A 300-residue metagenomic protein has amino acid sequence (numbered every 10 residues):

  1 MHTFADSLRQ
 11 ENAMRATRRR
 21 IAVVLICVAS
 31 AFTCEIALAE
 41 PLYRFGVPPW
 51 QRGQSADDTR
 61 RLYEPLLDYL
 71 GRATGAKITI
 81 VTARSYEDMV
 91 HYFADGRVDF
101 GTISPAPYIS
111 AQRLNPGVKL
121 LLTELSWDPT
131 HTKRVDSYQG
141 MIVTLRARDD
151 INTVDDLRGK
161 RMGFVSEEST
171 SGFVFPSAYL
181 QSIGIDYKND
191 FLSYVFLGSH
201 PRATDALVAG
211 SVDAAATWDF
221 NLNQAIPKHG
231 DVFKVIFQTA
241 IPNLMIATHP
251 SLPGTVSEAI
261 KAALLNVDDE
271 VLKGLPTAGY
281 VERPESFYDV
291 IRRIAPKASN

Functional and structural regions predicted by a protein language model:
H2-R18, V23-D88, P105, G274-N300: N-terminal hydrophobic or amphipathic helices and topogenic motifs
E40, D58, G75, D95-V98 (+4 more regions): Extracytoplasmic
R44, P48-W50, T123-Q139, P227-L264 (+3 more regions): Periplasmic-binding protein-like
R44-A73, A83, P105-A106, D128-T130 (+4 more regions): Bilobed "Venus flytrap"/periplasmic-binding protein-like clamshell domains and structurally analogous long
T79-V81, L121, Y194-V195, K234-I236: General small-molecule cofactor/ligand-binding pocket signal
V81-L120, N221-A225: Pocket-flanking alpha-helical
F93-A94, L157, L207-V208: Hydrophobic residues within well-ordered alpha-helices
P105-P116, Q181-S182, D205-V232: A ligand-binding cleft/hinge motif common to bilobed small-molecule-binding domains
